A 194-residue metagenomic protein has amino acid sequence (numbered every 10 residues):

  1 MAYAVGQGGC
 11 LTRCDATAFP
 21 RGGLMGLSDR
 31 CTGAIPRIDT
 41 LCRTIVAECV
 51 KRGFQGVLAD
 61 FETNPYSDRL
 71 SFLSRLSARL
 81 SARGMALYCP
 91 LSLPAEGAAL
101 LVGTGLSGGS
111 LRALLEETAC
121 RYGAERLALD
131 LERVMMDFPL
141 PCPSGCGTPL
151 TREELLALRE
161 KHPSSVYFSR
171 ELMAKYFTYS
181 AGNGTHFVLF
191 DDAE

Functional and structural regions predicted by a protein language model:
A2, G97-A98, A119, G184 (+1 more regions): Short intrinsically disordered, low-complexity coil segments enriched in acidic
A2-S107: Chitinase-like catalytic core of GlcNAc-active glycosidases
G9-D29, L111-D137: P-loop/Walker A phosphate-binding loop and immediately adjacent motor/lid segment at beta-alpha junctions
C14, R126, R133-A193: Glycan-binding loop/region signatures in secreted carbohydrate-active enzymes
T40, G108-E116, A193-E194: A Trp-anchored, charged/polar loop motif used as the substrate-binding/catalytic surface of acyl/ester-handling
V50-R52, S81, L93-E96, C120-G123 (+2 more regions): Extracellular/periplasmic catalytic domains that process cell-envelope and extracellular macromolecules
C89-S110, L114, M136-T151: Substrate-binding cleft/loops of secretory-pathway carbohydrate-active enzymes
